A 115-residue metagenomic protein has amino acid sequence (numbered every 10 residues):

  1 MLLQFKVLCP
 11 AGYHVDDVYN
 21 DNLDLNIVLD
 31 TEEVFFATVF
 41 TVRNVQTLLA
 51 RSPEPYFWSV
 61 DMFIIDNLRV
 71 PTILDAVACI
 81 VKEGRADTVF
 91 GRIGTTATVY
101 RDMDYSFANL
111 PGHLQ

Functional and structural regions predicted by a protein language model:
M1-T88: Short helix/strand-capping turn motifs
L74-A108: Short, compact, well-ordered microdomains
L114-Q115: N-terminal soluble segments of membrane proteins
